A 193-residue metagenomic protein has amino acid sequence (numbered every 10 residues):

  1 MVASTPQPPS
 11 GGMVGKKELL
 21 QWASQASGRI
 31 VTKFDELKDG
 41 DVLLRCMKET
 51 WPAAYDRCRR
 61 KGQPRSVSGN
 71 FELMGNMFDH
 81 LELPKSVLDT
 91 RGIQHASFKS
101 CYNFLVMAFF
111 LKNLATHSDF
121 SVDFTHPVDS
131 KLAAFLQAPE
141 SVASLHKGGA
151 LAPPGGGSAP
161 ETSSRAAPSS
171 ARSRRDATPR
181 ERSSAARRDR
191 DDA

Functional and structural regions predicted by a protein language model:
V2-A177, R182: Alpha-helical coiled-coil scaffolding segments
A186, D191-A193: Extended alpha-helical coiled-coil rod domains that serve as scaffolding/tethering cores in large eukaryotic organelle
